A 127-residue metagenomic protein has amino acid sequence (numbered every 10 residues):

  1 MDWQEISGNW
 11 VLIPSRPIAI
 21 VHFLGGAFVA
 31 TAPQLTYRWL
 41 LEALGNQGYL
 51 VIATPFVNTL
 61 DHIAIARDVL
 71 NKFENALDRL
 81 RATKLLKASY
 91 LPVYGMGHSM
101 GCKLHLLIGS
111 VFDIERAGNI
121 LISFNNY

Functional and structural regions predicted by a protein language model:
D2-T59: Short, surface-exposed "cap/lid" segments of acyl-processing enzymes
L12-P14, L85, A117: Alpha/beta-hydrolase superfamily serine-hydrolase fold, recognizing
A32-L35, H62-A66, H105-L107: A short acidic (Asp/Glu
R38-E42, D68-K72, F124: Amphipathic alpha-helical scaffolding segments
L41-Q47, N71, S110-I114: Short, surface-exposed basic-aromatic patches at helix termini and helix-loop junctions that form
V51-T54, H62, A82, D113: Short, solvent-exposed secondary-structure capping/transition elements
L60-Y90: Alpha/beta-hydrolase active-site loop
S89-Y127: Primarily recognizes the serine-hydrolase "nucleophile elbow" in alpha/beta-hydrolase and SGNH/GDSL folds
